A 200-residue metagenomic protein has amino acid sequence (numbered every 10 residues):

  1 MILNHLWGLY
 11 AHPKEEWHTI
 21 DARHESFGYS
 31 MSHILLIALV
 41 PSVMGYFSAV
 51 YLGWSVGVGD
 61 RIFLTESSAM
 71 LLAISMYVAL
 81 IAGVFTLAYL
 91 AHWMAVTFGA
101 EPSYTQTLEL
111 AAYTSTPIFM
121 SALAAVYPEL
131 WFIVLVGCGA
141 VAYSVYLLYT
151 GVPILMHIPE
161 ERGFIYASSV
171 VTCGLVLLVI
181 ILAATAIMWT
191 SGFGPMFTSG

Functional and structural regions predicted by a protein language model:
M1-I2, Y149: General secondary-structure propensity
I2, I20, I34-I37, I62 (+9 more regions): Weak global preference for isoleucine
I2-G99: Selected alpha-helical membrane-embedding segments in polytopic membrane proteins
T19, T65, T86, T97 (+7 more regions): Residue-identity detector for threonine
I20, A49, L80, H92 (+5 more regions): Generic signature of intrinsically disordered, low-complexity segments enriched in small/polar residues
M44-A79, A125-A140, I180-G200: Membrane-helix interface segments in multi-pass membrane proteins
H92, F98-V179: Hydrophobic alpha-helical transmembrane segments and adjacent short intramembrane/lumenal linkers of inner/organellar
